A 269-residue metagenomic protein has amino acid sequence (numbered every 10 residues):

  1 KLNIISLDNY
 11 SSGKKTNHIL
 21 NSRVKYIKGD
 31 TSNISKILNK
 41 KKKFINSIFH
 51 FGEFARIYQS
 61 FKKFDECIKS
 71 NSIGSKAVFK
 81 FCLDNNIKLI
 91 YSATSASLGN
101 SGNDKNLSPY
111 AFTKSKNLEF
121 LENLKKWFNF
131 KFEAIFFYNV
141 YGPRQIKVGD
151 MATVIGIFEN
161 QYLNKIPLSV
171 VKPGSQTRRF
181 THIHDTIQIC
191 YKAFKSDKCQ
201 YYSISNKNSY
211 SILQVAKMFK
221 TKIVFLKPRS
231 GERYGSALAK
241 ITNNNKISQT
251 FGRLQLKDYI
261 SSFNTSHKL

Functional and structural regions predicted by a protein language model:
K1-V140, Y162, H184, S261 (+1 more regions): N-terminal Rossmann-like NAD(P)+-binding domain of SDR-like oxidoreductases, especially those catalyzing
K15-I19, N103, Q145-D150, I183 (+2 more regions): Short aromatic-enriched loop/helix-cap "lid" or pocket-rim segments at secondary-structure transitions that line
N17, N33, R56-Q59, V78 (+8 more regions): Short, electropositive, low-hydrophobicity segments enriched in small/polar residues
S32, K62, S70-I73, S108 (+6 more regions): Residue-level signal for the nucleotide or nucleotide-sugar donor/cofactor binding architecture
F49, R56, F64, N106 (+5 more regions): Generic anion/oxyanion-binding catalytic loop in active/binding sites
P109-A111, E119-R178, I183-F194, K217-F219: NAD(P)-dependent short-chain dehydrogenase/reductase
Y162-L269: C-terminal substrate-binding subdomain of Rossmann-fold SDR/epimerase-dehydratase oxidoreductases
